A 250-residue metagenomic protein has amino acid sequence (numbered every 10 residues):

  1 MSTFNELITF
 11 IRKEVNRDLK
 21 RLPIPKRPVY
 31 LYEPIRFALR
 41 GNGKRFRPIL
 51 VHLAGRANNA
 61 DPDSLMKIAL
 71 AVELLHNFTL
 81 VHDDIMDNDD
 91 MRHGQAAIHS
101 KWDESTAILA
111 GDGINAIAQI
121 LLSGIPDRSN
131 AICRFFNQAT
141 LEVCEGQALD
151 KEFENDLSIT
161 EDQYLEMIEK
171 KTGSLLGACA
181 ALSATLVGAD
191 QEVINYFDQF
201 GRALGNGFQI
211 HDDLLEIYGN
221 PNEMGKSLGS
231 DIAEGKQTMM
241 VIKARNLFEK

Functional and structural regions predicted by a protein language model:
M1-P23: N-terminal amphipathic/basic leader segments beginning at the initiator methionine
I24-E249: Mg2+-dependent prenyl diphosphate-binding active-site environment of isoprenoid biosynthetic enzymes
